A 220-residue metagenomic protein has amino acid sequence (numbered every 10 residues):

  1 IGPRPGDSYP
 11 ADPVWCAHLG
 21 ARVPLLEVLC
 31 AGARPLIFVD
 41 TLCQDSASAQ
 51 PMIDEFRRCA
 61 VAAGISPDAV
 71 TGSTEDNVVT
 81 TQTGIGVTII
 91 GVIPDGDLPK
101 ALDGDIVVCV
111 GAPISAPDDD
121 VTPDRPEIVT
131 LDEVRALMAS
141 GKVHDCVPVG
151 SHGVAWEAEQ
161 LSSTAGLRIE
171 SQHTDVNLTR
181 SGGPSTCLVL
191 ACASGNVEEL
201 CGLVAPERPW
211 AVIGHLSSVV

Functional and structural regions predicted by a protein language model:
I1-M52, R57-I114: Glycine-rich phosphate/pyrophosphate-binding loop regions near the starts of catalytic domains
D7, A11-R22, S46, Q50 (+4 more regions): Electropositive phosphate-/nucleotide-binding environments in soluble metabolic enzymes
E27-C30, E127-D132, S171-Q172: Short hydrophobic/aromatic-rich motifs at helix boundaries and adjacent loops
F38-L42, I114-D119, L178, S185: Active-site-proximal beta-alpha loop/turn segments in soluble metabolic enzymes
E55-S66, T80-T81, A139-H144, V149-V220: Glycine-/charge-enriched secondary-structure boundary and capping motifs
S73-T74, D132, D175-N177: A generic local structural motif
G84-I89, D97-S140, H144-S162: Conserved mixed alpha/beta catalytic, RNA-binding, or beta-rich assembly cores of soluble enzyme, regulatory
